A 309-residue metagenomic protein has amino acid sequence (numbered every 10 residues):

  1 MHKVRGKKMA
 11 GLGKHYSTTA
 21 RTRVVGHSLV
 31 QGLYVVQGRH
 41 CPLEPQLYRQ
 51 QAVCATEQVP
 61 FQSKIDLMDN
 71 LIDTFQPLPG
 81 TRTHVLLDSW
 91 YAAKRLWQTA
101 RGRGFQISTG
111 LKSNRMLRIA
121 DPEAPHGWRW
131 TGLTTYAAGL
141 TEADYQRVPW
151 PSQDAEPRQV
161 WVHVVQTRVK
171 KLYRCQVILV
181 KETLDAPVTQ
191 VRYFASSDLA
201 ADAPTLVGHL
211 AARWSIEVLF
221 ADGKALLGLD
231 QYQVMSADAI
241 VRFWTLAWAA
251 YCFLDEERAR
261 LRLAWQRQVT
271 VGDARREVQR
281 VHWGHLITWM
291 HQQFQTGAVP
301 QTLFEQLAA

Functional and structural regions predicted by a protein language model:
M1, A138-G139, A201-V234: Short amphipathic alpha-helical "interface-anchor" segments enriched in bulky aromatics
M1-P45, R49-Q51: Active-site-proximal, Lys/Arg-enriched surface segment that forms a nucleic-acid-binding/basic interface patch
M1-V4, G32, H84-A92, I107 (+3 more regions): Short, conserved catalytic/metal-binding motifs centered on acidic residues
M9, A20-G26, A155, T167-Y173 (+1 more regions): A short catalytic or substrate-binding loop motif that flags glycine-/basic-rich loops and adjacent residues that bind
V53-Q176, R260-L261, W265-T270, A274: An internal, acidic/charged active-site-proximal segment that coordinates divalent cations and/or engages
Q166-A201: Charge-patterned, long linear interaction tracts outside catalytic cores
L229-I287: Basic, amphipathic alpha-helical segments enriched in Lys/Arg and hydrophobic/aromatic residues
L286-A309: Long, charge-rich low-complexity segments
